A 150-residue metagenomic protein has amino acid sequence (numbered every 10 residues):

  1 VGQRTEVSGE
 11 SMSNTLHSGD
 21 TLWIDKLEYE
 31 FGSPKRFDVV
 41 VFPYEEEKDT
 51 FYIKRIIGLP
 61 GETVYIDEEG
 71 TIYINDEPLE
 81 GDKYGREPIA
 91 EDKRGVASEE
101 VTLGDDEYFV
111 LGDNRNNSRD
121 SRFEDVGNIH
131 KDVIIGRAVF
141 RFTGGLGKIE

Functional and structural regions predicted by a protein language model:
Q3-E6, N14-E150: Soluble "head" domains of membrane/secretory-pathway proteins
